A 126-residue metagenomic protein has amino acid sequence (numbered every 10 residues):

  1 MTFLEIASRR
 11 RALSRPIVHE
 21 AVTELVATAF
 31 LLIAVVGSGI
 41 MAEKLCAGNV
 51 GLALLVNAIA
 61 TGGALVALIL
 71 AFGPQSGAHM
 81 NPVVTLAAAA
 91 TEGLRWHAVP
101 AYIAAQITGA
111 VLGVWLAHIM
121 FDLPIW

Functional and structural regions predicted by a protein language model:
M1-W126: Membrane-interface helix-loop junctions and terminal tails of multi-pass membrane proteins
